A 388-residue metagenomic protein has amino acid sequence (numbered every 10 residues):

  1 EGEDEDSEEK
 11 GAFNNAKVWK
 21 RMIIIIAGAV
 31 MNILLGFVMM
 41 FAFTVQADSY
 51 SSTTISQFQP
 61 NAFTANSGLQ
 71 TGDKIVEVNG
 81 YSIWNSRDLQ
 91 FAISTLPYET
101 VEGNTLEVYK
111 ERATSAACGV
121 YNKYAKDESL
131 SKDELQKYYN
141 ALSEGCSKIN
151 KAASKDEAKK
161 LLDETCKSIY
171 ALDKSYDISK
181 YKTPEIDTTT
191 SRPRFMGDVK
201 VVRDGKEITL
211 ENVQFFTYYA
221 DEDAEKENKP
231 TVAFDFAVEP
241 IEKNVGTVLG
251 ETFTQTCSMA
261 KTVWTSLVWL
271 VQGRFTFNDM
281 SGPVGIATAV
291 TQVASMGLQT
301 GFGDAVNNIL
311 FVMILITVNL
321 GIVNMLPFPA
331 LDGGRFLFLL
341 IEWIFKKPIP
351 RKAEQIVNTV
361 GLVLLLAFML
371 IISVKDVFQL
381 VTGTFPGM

Functional and structural regions predicted by a protein language model:
G2-P60, A367: Internal alpha-helical transmembrane segments
D4-A16, Y121-E128, K132, K137-K155 (+4 more regions): Functional transmembrane alpha-helices
R21-L34, D304, N308-M325: Pore domain of cation channels
F43-E77, Y81-N85, K137, S143 (+1 more regions): PDZ/PDZ-like domain segments forming the peptide/carboxylate-binding groove, activating on the N-terminal beta-strands
F63-K74, A92-E99, S191: A short glycine-leucine-enriched loop at secondary-structure breakpoints that most characteristically corresponds
T64, G72-I75, V199, T256 (+4 more regions): Terminal peptide-recognition signature
Y81-G119: Extracytoplasmic/periplasmic/luminal assembly and interaction segments in envelope/secretory/respiratory proteins
N358-D376: Final/C-terminal transmembrane alpha-helix of multipass membrane proteins
